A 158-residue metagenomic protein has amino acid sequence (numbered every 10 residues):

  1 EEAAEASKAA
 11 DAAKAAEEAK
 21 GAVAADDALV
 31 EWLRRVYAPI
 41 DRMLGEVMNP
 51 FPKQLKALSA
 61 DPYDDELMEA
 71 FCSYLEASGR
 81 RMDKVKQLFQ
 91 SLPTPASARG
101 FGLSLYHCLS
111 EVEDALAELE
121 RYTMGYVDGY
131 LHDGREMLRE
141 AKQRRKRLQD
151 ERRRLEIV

Functional and structural regions predicted by a protein language model:
E1-W32: N-terminal Sec-dependent export signals
A13-K14, T94, T123: Residue-identity detector for threonine
G21-P95, D133-V158: Alpha-helical segments in soluble extracytoplasmic regions
A60-Y63, R121-L131: Charged, low-complexity interaction regions
S97-G125: Amphipathic protein-protein interaction modules
